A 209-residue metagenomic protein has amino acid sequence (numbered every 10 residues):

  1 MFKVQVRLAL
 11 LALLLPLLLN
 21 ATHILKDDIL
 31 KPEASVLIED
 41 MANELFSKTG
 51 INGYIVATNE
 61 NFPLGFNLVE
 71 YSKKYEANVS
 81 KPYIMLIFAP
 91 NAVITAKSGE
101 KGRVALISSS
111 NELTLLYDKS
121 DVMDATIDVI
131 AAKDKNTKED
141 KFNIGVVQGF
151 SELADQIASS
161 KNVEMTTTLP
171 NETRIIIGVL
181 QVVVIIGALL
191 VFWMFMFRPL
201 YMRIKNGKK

Functional and structural regions predicted by a protein language model:
M1, N20-T22: Absolute protein N-terminus
M1-A9: Bacterial N-terminal signal peptides that target proteins for export
A9-L17: Bacterial N-terminal signal peptides
T22-T173: Folded, non-transmembrane soluble domains that reside on the lumenal/extracytoplasmic side of membranes
T166-K209: C-terminal single-pass membrane-anchor helix
